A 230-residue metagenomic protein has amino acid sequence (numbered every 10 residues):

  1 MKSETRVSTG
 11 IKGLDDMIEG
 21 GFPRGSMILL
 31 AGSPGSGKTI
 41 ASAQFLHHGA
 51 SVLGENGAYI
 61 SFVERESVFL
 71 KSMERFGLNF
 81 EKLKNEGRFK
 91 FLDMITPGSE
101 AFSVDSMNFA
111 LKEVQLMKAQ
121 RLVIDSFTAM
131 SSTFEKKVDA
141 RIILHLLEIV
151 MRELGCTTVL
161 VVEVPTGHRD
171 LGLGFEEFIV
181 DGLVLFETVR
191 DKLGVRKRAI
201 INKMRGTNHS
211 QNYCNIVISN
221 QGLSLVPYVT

Functional and structural regions predicted by a protein language model:
M1-S8: Dynamic helix-loop-helix/coil hinge segments at AAA+ ATPase domain boundaries and subdomain interfaces
T9-G21: Pre-Walker A adenine-sensing motif
I28-L29, S33-S99: Conserved P-loop
N56, G87-R88, K118-R121, E153-V161: Loop/turn-to-beta-strand initiation segments
V63-S67, I95-E100, T128-A129, V164-H168 (+4 more regions): Conserved nucleotide-binding/hydrolysis micro-motifs of P-loop NTPases
M94-E153: Phosphate-binding/switch loop-helix module in NTP-utilizing enzymes
T157-T158, V162-Q221: Phosphate-binding/switch region of NTP-binding enzymes
